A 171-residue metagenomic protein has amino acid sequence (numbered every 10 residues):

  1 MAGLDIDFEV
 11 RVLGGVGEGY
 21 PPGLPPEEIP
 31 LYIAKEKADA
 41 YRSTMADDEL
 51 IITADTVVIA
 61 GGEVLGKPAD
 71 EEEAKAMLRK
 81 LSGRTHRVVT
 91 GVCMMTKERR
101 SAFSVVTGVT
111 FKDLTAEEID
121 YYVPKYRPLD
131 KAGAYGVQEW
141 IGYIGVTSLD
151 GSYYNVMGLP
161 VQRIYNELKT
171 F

Functional and structural regions predicted by a protein language model:
M1-V12, Q162, F171: N-terminal G-site helix/loop of the GST-like fold
V10-G17, T53-T56: Short, conserved active-site loops that position catalytic residues or coordinate cofactors/metal ions across diverse
L13-P21, Y143-G145: A short small-residue
P25-F171: Anionic-ligand binding patches
